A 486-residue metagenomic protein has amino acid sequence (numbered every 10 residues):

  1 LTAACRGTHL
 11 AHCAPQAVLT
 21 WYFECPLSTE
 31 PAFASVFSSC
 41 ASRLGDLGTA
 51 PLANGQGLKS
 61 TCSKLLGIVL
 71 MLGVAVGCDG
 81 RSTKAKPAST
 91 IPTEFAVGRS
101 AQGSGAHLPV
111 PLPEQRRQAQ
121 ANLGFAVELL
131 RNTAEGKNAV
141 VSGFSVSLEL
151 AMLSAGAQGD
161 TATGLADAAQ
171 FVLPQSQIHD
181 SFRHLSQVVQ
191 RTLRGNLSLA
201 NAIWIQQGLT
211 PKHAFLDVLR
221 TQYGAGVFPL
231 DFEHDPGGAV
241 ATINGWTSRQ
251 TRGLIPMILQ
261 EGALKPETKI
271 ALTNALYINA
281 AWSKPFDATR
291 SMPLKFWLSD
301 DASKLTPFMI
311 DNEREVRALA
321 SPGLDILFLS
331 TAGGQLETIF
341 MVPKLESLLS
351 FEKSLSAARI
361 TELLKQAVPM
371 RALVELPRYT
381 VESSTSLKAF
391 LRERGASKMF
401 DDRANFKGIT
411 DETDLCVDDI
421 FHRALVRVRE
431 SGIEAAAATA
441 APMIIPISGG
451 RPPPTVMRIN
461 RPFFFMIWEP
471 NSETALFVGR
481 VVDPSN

Functional and structural regions predicted by a protein language model:
H9-H12, Q16, Y22, Q56: Low-complexity, intrinsically disordered or signal/transmembrane-proximal segments
L10, L27, S38-G45, P51: Short, low-complexity, charge-dense intrinsically disordered segments
L19, N54, C62, L66-G73 (+4 more regions): Detector for small/aliphatic-rich hydrophobic stretches
Y22-F23, F33, F37: Aromatic (phenylalanine/tyrosine) cluster motif
S28, S35-S42, S60-S63, S82: Serine residues within intrinsically disordered or low-complexity segments
G136, Q175-K344, T361, K365-P453: Non-catalytic, conformational "gating/processing" segments within enzyme and secreted inhibitor domains
F463-N486: C-terminal or internal capping secondary-structure element at the end of a domain, subdomain, or sheet
